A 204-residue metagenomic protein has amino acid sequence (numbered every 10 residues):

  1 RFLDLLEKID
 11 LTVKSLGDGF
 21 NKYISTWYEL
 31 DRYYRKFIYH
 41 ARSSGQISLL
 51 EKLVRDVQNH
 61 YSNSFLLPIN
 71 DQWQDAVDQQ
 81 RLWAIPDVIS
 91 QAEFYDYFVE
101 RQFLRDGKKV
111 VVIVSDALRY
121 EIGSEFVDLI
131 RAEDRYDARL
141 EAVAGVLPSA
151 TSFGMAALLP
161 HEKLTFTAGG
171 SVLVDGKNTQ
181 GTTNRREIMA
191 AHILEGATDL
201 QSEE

Functional and structural regions predicted by a protein language model:
R1-V110, A117-E204: …; additionally, a secondary subgroup of soluble metalloenzymes is captured
